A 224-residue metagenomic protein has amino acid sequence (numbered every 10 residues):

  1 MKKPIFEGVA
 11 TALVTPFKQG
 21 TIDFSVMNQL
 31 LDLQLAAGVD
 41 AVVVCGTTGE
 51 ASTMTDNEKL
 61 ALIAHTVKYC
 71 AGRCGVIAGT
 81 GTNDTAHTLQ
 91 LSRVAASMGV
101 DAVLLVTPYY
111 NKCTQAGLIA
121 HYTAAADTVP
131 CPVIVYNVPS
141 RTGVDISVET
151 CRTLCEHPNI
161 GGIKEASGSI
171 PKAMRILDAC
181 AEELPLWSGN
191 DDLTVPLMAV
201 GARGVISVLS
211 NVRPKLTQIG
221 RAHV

Functional and structural regions predicted by a protein language model:
K2-T11, T15-D145, C151: Active-site beta->alpha loop and helix N-cap motifs at the rims of alpha/beta catalytic domains
A124-T128, R141-R221: Catalytic alpha/beta core domains of metabolic enzymes, predominantly
